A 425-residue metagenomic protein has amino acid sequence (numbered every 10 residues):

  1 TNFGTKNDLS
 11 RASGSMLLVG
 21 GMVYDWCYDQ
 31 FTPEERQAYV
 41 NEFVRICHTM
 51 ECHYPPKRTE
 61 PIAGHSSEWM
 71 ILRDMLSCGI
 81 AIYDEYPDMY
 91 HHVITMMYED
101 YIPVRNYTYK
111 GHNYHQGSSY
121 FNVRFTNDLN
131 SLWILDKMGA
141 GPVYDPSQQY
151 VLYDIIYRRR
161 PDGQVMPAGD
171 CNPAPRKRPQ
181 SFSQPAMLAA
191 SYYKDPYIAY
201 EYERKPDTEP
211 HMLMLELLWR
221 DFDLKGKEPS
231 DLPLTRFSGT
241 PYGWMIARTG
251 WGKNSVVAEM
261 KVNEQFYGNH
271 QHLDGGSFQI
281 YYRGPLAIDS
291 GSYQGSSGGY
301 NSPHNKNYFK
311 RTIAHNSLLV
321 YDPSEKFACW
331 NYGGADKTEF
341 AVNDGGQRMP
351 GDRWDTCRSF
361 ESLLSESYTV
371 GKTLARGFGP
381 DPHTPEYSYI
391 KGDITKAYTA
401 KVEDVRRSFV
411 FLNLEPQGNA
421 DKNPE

Functional and structural regions predicted by a protein language model:
T1-R159: Aromatic-lined, polymer-binding surfaces characteristic of secreted/periplasmic polysaccharide-degrading enzymes
D25, Q30, N113, S119 (+6 more regions): Residue-level preference for alpha-helix termini and adjacent loops
M50-P61, I82, V104, T108-G111 (+9 more regions): Short secondary-structure junctions and interdomain/linker hinges
I82, V123-L286: Carbohydrate-active enzyme catalytic cores, enriched for enzymes that act on polyanionic acidic polysaccharides
K110, Q116, A168, R283 (+1 more regions): Short glycine-rich loop/turn motifs that provide flexible caps or phosphate-binding loops at active sites
P206-E425: Catalytic and substrate-binding regions of extracellular carbohydrate-active enzymes, especially polysaccharide lyases
